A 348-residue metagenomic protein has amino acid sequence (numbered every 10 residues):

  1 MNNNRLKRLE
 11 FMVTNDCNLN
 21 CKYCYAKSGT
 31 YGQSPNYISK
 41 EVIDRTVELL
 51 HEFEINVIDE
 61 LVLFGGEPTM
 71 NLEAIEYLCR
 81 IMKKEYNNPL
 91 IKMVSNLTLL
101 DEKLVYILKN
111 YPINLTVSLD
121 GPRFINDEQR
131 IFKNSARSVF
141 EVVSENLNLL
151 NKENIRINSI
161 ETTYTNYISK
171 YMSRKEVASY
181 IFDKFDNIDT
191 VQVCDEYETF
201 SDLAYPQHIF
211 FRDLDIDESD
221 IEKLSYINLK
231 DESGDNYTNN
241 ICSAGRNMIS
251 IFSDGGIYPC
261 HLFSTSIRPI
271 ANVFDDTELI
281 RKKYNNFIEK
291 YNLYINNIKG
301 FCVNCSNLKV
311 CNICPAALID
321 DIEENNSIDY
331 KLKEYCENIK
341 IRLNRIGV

Functional and structural regions predicted by a protein language model:
M1-Y106, N110-P112: Conserved alpha-helical substructure of the radical SAM core
L9, L61, I91-M93, L115-V117 (+2 more regions): Hydrophobic faces of well-ordered beta-strands that scaffold small-molecule active sites in alpha/beta enzyme cores
T30-Y37, E128-A136, D320-D321: Short glycine-enriched, charge-decorated loop/helix-capping segments at active-site entrances that position
V105, P112-R123, D189-E196: Non-cysteine beta-strand/loop elements that form the S-adenosyl-L-methionine
F124-D254, S264-A271: Radical SAM enzyme [4Fe-4S]-AdoMet core and its adjacent flexible, acidic and glycine-rich loops/tails across
S264-V348: Flexible mid-to-C-terminal extensions adjoining Fe-S/redox cofactors in radical SAM and related proteins
